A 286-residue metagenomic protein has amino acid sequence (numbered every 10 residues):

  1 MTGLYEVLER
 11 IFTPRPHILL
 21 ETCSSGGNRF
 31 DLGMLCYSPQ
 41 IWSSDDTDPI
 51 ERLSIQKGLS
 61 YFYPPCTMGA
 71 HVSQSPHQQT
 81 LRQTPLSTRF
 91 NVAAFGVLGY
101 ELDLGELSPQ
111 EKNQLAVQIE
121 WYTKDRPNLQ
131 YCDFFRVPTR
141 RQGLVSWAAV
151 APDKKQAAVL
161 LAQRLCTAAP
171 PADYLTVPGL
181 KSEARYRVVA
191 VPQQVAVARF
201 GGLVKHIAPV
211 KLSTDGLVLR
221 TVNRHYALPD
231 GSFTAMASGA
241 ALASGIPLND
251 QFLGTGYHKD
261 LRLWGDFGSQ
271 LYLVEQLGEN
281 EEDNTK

Functional and structural regions predicted by a protein language model:
T2-E106: Glycan-recognition surfaces
F12-P16, T123, P127, R164: Hydrophobic alpha-helix feature that most strongly marks membrane-spanning transmembrane helices and their immediate
L20, A93, V159-L160, V188: Conserved, mostly hydrophobic/aromatic
T22-F30, S108-K112, F135-L144: A glycine-rich phosphate-binding loop feature that marks nucleotide/adenosyl-phosphate handling sites
T22-S24, L102-L104, L161-Q163, G179 (+2 more regions): Active-site proximal loops enriched in glycine and acidic residues that flank catalytic Cys/His/Asp and coordinate
S87-R136: Catalytic cores of secreted or luminal carbohydrate-active enzymes
T139-E183: Carbohydrate-binding surface patches
T167-K286: C-terminal beta-sandwich/jelly-roll accessory domains of carbohydrate-active enzymes
